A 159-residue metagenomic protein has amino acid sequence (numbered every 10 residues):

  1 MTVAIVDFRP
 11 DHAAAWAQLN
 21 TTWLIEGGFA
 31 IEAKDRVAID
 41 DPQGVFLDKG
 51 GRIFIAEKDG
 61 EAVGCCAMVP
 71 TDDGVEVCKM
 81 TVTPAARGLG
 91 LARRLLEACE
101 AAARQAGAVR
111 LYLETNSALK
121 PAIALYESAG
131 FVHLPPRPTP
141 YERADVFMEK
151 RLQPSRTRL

Functional and structural regions predicted by a protein language model:
T2-A4: Extreme N-terminal starter segment of soluble prokaryotic enzymes
D7-C78, T83-A85, L96-A98, A102 (+2 more regions): Acetyl-CoA-dependent GNAT
F8, T22, D40, V109-A129 (+1 more regions): C-terminal "cap" of GNAT-fold acetyltransferases
I31, R87-G88, R110-L111: A generic structural signal for short
E61, M80-E97, A101-A106, S117-A124 (+1 more regions): Conserved glycine-rich acetyl-CoA-binding loop
